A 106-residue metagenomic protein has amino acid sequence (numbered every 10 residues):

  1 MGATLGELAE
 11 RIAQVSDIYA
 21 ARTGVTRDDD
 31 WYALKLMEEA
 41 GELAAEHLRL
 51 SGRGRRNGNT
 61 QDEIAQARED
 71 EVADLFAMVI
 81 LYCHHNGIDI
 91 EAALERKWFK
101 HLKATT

Functional and structural regions predicted by a protein language model:
M1-V72, F76-T106: Flexible "arm" and connector segments at domain edges
